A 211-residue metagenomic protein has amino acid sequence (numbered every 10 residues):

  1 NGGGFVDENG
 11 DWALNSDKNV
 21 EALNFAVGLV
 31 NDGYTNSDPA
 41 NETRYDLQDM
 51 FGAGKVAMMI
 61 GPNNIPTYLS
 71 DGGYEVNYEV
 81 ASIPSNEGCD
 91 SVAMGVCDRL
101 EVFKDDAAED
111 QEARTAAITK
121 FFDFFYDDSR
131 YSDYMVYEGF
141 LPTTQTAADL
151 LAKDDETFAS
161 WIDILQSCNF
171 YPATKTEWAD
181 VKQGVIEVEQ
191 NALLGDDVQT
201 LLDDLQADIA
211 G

Functional and structural regions predicted by a protein language model:
N1-N9, L23, M94-D105, D180-Q190: Periplasmic solute-binding protein
N9-A40: Glycine-centered hinge/linker elements that transmit conformational signals in sensory and ligand-binding systems
L29-Y34, D71-E138: Extracytoplasmic/periplasmic substrate-recognition and gating elements
N31, A148, I162-G211: Conserved C-terminal helix/tail region of periplasmic/extracytoplasmic solute-binding proteins
S37-G52: Short helix-initiation/N-cap motifs at beta->coil->alpha
R44, G61-P66, V96-D98: Beta->alpha turn/N-cap motifs
D46-M50, I65-G73: Pocket-flanking alpha-helical
A57-P62, E79: Paired acidic/hydrophobic, glycine-rich loop segments that form the ligand-binding mouth/hinge of periplasmic-binding
